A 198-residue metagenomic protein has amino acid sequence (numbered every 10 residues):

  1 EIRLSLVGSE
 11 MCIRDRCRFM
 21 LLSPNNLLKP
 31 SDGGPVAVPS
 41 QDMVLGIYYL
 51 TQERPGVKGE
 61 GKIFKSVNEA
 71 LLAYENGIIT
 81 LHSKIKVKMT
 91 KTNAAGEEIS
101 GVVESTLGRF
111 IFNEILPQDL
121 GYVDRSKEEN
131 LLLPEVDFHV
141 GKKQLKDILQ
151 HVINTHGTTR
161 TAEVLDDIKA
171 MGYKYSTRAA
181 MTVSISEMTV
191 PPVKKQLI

Functional and structural regions predicted by a protein language model:
E1-C12: Short, small-residue-biased leader/transition segments that mark boundaries at the very start of proteins
E10-E128: Charged catalytic and DNA/RNA-contacting regions of genome-maintenance and nucleic-acid-processing enzymes
I13, C17, P39-S40, Q144-L145 (+3 more regions): Helical mechanochemical/support elements of P-loop NTPase systems and associated helical scaffolds
I13-N25, K29-P30, L132-F138, K169-Y173 (+1 more regions): Structured alpha-helical segments in the cores of large, soluble enzyme domains
L28-A37, T159-L165, R178-V183: Flexible, glycine/charged-enriched surface loops at secondary-structure junctions
L28-P35, P55, Q150-I153, S186-V193: Short beta-alpha connecting loops at secondary-structure transitions that line or flank enzyme active sites
K88-A179: Function-dense linear segments that define catalytic or interfacial modules in macromolecule-processing proteins
L165, M171, Y175-I198: Extended, well-ordered alpha-helical scaffold/bundle regions in very large, multi-domain proteins
